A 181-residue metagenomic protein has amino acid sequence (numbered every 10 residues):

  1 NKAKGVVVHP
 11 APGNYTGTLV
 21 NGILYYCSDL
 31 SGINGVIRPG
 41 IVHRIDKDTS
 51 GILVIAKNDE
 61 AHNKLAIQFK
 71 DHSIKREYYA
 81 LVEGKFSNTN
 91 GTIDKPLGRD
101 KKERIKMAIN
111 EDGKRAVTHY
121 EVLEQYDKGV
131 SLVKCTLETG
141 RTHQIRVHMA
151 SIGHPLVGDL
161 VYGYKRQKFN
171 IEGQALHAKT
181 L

Functional and structural regions predicted by a protein language model:
K2-L181: RNA pseudouridine synthases
